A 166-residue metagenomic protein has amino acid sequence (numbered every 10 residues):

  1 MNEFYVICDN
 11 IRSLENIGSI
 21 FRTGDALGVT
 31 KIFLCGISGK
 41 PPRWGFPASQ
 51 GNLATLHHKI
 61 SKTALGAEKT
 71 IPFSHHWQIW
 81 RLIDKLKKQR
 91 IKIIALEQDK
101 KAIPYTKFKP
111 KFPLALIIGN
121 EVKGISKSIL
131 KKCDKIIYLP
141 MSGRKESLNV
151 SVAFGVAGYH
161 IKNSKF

Functional and structural regions predicted by a protein language model:
M1-Q98: RNA substrate-binding interface of SAM-dependent RNA methyltransferases
D9, C35-G36, E97, N120 (+1 more regions): Short beta->alpha connector loops at strand-helix junctions that form conserved, small/polar/Pro-enriched
E15-N16, I103, G124, L148: Residues that form or flank phosphate/diphosphate-binding pockets in enzymes that use nucleotide phosphates
Q78-L82, P104-T106, I125: Short acidic active-site motifs
K127-F166: Structured adenosyl-cofactor binding patch, chiefly the S-adenosyl-L-methionine
